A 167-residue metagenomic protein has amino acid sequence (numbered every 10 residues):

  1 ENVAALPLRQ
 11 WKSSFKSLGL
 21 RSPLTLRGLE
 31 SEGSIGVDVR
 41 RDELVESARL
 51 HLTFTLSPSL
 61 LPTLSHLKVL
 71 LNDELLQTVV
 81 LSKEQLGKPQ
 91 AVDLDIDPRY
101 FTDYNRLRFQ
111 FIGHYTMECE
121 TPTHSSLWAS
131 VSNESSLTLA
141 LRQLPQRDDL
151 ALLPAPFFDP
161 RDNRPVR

Functional and structural regions predicted by a protein language model:
E1-L67, Q77, F111-R167: Beta-strand-rich recognition domains
I35-V39, V79-L81, Q90-I96: Generic detection of short hydrophobic beta-strand segments and adjacent strand-loop junctions
E43, L50, G87, Y100-T102: Surface-exposed coil/turn segments at beta-strand junctions on protein surfaces, enriched
P62, Q85-A91: Short, solvent-exposed loop/turn segments in extracellular or other extracytoplasmic domains
H66, D73-Q85: Solvent-exposed serine/threonine-rich low-complexity stretches and specific carbohydrate-binding patches
V69, L94-D97, S126: Short, charged/polar low-complexity linear motifs in solvent-exposed/disordered segments
V80-Q85, P98-F101, T138-R142: Short C-terminal domain-edge/linker segments immediately following a structured domain
P89-R108, I112-Y115: Short, surface-exposed tryptophan/glycine-enriched loops that mediate extracellular molecular recognition
